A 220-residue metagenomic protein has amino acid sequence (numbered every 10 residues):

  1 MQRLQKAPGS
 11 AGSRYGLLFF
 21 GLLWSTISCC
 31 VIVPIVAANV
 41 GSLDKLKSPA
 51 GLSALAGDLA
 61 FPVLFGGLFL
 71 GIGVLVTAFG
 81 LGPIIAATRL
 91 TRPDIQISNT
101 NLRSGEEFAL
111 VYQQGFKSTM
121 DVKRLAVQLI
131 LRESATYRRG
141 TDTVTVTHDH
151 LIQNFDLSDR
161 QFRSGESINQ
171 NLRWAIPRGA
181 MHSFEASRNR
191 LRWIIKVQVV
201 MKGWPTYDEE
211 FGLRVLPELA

Functional and structural regions predicted by a protein language model:
R3-L90, E185: Alpha-helical transmembrane spans
F20-C30, Y112, N189-V197: Short, structured motif recognition centered on aromatic/hydrophobic residues
R92-I95: Proline-enriched interdomain boundary motifs that mark the N-terminal boundary and often initiate the first structured
I97-T141: Acidic, Ser/Thr-rich low-complexity segments on the non-lumenal side of membrane proteins
E107, V122-R124, S167, R190-I194: Extracellular Ig-like/FN3 beta-sandwich strand-entry sites
A126-T136, W174-P205: Internal, hydrophobic beta-strand segments that form the core of beta-sheet-rich folds
T147-S183, F211: A beta-strand/beta-hairpin structural motif
H150-N154, W204-A220: Short beta-strand elements
